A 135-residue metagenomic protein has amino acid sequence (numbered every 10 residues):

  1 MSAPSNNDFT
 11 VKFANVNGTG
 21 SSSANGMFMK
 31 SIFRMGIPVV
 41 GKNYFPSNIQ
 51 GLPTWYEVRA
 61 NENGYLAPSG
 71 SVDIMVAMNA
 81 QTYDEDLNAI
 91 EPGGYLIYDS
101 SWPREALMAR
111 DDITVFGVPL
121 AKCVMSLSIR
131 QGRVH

Functional and structural regions predicted by a protein language model:
M1-H135: Active-site cofactor/cluster-binding pocket
